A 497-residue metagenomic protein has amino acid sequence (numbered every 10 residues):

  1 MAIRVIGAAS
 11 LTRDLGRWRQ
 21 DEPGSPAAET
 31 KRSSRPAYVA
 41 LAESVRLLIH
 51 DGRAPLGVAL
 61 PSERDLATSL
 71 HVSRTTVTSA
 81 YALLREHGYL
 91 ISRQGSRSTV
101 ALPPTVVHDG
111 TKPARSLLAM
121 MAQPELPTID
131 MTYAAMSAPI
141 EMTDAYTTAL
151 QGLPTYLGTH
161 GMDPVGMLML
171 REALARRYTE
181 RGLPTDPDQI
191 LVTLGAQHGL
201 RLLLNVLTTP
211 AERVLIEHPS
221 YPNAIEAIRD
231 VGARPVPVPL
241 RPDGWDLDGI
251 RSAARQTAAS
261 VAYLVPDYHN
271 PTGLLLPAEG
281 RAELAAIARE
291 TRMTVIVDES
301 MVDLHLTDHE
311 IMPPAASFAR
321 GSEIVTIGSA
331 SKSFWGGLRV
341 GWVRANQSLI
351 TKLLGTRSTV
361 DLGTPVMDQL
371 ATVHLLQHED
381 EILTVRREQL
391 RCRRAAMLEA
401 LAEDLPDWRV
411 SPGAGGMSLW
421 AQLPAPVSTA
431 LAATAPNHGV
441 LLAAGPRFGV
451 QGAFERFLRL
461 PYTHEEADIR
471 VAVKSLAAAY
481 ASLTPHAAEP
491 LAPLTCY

Functional and structural regions predicted by a protein language model:
M1-Q151, L354, S358-T364, R409 (+7 more regions): N-terminal basic, amphipathic alpha-helical segments
I91-R93, T185, L442: Short beta-strand "wing" residues that participate in macromolecule-binding interfaces
G95, A316-K352, T364-M367: Active-site PLP attachment segment
L157-T291, D303-G321, L390, T484-Y497: Conserved core of the PLP fold type I
G158, L353-V360, L376-L398: Structural signature of PLP-dependent enzymes
R344, W420-Q422, P461-T463: Short hydrophobic/aromatic beta-strand micro-patches that form the beta-sheet surface supporting nucleotide- or nucleic
V373, L390-L398, W408-Q422: Conserved glycine-rich beta-strand-loop-beta hairpin in the small C-terminal domain of fold type I
